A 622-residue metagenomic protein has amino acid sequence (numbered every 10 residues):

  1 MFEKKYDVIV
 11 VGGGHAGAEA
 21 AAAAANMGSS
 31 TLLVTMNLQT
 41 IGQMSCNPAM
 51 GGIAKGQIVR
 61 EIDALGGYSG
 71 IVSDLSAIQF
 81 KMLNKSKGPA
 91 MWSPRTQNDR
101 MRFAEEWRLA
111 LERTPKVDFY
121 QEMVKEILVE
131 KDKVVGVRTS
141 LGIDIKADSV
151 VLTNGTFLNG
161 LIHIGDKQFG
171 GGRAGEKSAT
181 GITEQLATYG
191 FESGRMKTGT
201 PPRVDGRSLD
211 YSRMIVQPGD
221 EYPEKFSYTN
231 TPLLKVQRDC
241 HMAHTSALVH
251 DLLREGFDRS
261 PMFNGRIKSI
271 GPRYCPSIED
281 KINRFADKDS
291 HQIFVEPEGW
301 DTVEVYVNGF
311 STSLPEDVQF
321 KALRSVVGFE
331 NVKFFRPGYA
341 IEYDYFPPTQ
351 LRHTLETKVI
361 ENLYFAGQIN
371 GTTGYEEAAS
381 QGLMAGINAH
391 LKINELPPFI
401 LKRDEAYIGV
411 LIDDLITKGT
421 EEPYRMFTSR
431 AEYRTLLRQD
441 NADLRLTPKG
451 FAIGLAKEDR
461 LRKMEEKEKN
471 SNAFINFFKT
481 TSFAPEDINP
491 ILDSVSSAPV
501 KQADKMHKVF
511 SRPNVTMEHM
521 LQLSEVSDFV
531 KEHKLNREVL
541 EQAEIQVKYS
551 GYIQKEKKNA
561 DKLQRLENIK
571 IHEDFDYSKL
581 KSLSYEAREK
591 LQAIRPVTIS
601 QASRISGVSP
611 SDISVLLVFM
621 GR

Functional and structural regions predicted by a protein language model:
F2-A16: Beta1/beta-strand and adjacent pyrophosphate-binding region of the FAD-binding site in flavoprotein oxidoreductases
K4-Y6, S140-S149: Core beta-strand elements of the Rossmann-like FAD/NAD(P) dinucleotide-binding domain in flavoenzyme oxidoreductases
A22-E126, L141, S149, T153-G170 (+5 more regions): Conserved N-terminal/central alpha/beta ligand/cofactor-binding core
K55, T183-F320, G328, T417-P490 (+3 more regions): An anion/pyrophosphate-binding glycine-rich loop and adjacent beta-alpha core in soluble alpha-beta enzymes
L128-D144: Conserved beta-strand-loop-beta-strand element in the redox core of flavoprotein oxidoreductases
Y306-T372, I400-D413, N536-K590, R595: A glycine-rich dinucleotide-binding beta-alpha-beta segment and adjacent secondary-structure elements that constitute
A378-F399: Internal hydrophobic alpha-helix adjacent to the cofactor/substrate pocket in enzyme cavities
R430, L436, L446-D612, V618-G621: Extended, charge-enriched "interface" segments that sit outside catalytic cores
